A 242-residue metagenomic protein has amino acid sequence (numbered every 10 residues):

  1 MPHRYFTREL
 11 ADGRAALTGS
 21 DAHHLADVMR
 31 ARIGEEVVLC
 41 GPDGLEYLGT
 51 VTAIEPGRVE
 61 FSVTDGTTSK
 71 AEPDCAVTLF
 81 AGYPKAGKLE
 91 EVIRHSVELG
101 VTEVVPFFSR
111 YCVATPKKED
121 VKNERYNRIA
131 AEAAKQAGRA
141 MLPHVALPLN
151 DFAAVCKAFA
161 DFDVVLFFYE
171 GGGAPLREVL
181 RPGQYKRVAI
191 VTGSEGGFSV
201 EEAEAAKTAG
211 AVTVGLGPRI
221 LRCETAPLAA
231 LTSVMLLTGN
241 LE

Functional and structural regions predicted by a protein language model:
M1-T68: N-terminal positively charged helical leader segments and presequences
A15-L17, D74-T78, Y185-A189, T208-L216: Glycine/charged-rich beta-loop-alpha catalytic/anionic-binding loops adjacent to active sites
L25, L89-V92, E202: Hydrophobic side chains in well-ordered alpha-helices
G66, F108-C112, E195, P218-R219: Short, ordered loop/turn segments at secondary-structure junctions
K70-L166: RNA substrate-binding interface of SAM-dependent RNA methyltransferases
F159-A203, V212-G215: Active-site/ligand-binding-proximal alpha/beta "capping" segment
V200-E242: Structured adenosyl-cofactor binding patch, chiefly the S-adenosyl-L-methionine
